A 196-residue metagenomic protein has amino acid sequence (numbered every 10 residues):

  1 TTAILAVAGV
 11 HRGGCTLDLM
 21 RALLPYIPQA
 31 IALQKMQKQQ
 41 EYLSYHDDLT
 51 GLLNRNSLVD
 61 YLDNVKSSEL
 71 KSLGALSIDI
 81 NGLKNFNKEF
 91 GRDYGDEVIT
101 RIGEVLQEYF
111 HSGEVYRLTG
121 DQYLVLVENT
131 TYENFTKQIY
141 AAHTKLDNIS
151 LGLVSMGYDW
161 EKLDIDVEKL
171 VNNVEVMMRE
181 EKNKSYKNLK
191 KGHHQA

Functional and structural regions predicted by a protein language model:
T2-G14, K162: Short beta-strand-to-loop transition segments that serve as allosteric relay/switch motifs in sensory/regulatory domains
I4-V7, V105-L106, D121-T130, D159: Short beta-strand->loop micro-motif that forms the acidic, two-metal-ion catalytic signature in nucleotide-processing
R12-A32: Amphipathic alpha-helical "output/dimerization" segments
L17, A30, Q34-E41, V59 (+2 more regions): Amphipathic coiled-coil signal-coupling helices
M36-R55, Y61, N85: Amphipathic HAMP/coiled-coil signal-transducing linker helices that couple sensory inputs to cytosolic output domains
N54-G74, N81-E108, Y116-L124, V171-R179: Conserved long alpha-helical elements within nucleotide-processing catalytic cores of c-di-GMP signaling and class III
V98, L124-A142: Short helix/loop segment flanking the catalytic signature motif in cyclic-nucleotide metabolism enzymes
T136-D147, D159-A196: Catalytic-core segments of nucleotide cyclases and related cyclic-nucleotide turnover enzymes
